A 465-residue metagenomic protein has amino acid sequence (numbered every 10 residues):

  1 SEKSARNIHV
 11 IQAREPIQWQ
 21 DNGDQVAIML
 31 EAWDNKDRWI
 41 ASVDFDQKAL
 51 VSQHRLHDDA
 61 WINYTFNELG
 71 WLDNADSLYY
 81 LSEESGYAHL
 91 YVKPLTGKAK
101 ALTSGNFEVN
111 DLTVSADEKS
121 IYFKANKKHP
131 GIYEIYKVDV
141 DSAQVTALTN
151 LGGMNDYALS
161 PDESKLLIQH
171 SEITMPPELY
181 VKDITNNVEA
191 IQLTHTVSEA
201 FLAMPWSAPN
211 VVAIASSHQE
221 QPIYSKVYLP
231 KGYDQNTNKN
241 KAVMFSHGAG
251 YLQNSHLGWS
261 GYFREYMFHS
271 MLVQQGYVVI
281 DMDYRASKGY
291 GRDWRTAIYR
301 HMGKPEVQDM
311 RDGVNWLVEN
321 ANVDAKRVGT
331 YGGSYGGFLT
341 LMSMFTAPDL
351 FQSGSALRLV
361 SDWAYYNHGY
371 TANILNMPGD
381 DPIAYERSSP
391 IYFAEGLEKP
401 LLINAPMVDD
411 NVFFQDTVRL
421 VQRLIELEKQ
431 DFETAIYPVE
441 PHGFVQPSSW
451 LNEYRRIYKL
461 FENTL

Functional and structural regions predicted by a protein language model:
S1-A13, V43-N67, K93-D117, A125-K128 (+3 more regions): Multi-bladed beta-propeller domains
S1-R38, W61-I62, G70-D73, Y87-A88 (+1 more regions): Beta-propeller domains
S4, I28, K36-R38, Q47-D58 (+2 more regions): Hydrophobic helix-coil surface modules that form long, contiguous segments used for peptide/substrate interaction
W19, A27-D34, D44, L69-S85 (+7 more regions): Beta-strand C-termini and the immediately following turn/loop, strongest in propeller blades
N35-A41, G86-Y91, P130-Y136, M175-V181: Structural motif
M154-L465: Serine-hydrolase catalytic core recognition
